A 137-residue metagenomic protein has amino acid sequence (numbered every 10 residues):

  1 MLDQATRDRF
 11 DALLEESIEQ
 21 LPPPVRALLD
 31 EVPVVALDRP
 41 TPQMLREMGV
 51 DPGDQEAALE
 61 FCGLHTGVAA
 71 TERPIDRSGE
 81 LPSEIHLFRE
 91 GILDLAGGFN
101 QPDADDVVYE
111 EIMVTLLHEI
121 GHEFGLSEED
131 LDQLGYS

Functional and structural regions predicted by a protein language model:
M1-E111, E123, S127-D130: Active-site rim/adjacent substrate-binding subdomains
T115, E119-E123: Catalytic glutamate of the conserved HExxH
L134-S137: Short hydrophobic/aromatic patches at helix-to-coil boundaries
